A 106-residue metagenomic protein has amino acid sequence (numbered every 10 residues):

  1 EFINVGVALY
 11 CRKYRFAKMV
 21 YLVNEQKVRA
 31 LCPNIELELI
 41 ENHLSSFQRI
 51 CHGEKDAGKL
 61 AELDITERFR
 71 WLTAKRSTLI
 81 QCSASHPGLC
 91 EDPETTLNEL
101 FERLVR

Functional and structural regions predicted by a protein language model:
E1-R106: Polybasic/polar functional segments that serve as interface/processing modules
